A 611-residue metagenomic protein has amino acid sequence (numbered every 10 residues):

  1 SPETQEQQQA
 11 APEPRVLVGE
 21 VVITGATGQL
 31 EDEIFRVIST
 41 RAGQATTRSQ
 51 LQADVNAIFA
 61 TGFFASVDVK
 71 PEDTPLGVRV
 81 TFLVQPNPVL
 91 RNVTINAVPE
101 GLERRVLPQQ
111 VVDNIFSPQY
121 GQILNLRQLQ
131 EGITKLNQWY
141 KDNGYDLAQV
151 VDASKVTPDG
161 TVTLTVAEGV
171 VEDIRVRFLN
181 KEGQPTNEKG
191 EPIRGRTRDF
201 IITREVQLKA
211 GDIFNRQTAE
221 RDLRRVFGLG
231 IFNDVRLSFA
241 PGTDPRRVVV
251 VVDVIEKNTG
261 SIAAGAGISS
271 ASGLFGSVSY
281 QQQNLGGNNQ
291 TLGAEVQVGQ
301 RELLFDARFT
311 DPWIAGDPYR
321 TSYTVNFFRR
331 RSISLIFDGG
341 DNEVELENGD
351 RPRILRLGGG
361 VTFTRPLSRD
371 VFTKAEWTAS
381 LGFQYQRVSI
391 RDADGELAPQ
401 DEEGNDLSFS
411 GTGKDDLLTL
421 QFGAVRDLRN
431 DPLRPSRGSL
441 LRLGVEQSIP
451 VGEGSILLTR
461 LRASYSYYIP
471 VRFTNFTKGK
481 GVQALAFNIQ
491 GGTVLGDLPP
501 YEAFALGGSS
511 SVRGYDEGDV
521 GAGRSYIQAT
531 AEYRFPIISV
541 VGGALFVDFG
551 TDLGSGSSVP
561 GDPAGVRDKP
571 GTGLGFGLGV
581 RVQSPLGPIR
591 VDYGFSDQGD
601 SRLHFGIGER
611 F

Functional and structural regions predicted by a protein language model:
P2-L274, V278-Q282, G293-W313, D406-L407 (+4 more regions): Periplasmic polypeptide-binding modules associated with outer-membrane biogenesis and secretion
N92, G101-Q110, L126, N137 (+9 more regions): Gram-negative/organellar outer-membrane beta-barrel architecture
P99, I449-V451, F595: A generic structural motif
V254, N258, N284-N288, A315-R320 (+5 more regions): Secondary-structure transition/capping motifs at alpha-helix termini and the adjoining loop/turn into the next element
G260-S272, D497, S555-T572: Small/polar, glycine/serine/threonine/aspartate-rich low-complexity segments that form flexible
R301, I538, G550-G554, G587 (+1 more regions): Short Gly/Pro-enriched loop/turn and capping motifs at secondary-structure junctions
E396-S555, P560-D562: C-terminal outer-membrane beta-barrel translocator/porin domains of Gram-negative envelope proteins and their
S558-F611: C-terminal beta-signal and terminal closure region of outer-membrane beta-barrel proteins
